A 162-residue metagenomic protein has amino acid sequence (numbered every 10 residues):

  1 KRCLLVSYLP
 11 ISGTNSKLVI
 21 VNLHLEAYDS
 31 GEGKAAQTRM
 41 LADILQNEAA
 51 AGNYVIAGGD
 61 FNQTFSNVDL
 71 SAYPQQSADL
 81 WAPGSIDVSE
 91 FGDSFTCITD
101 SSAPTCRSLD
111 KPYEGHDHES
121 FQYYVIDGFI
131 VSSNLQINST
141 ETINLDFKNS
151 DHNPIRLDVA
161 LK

Functional and structural regions predicted by a protein language model:
K1, S12-N15, A49-A50, S120-Y124 (+1 more regions): Extracellular/periplasmic catalytic domains that process cell-envelope and extracellular macromolecules
K1-K17, L23-L25, I143: Structured beta-strand-rich core segments of catalytic domains in phosphoester-bond hydrolases
C3-L5, V19, G128, N153-I155: Short beta-strand micro-motifs in enzyme catalytic cores
V6-G13, V131-S133, S150, L157-K162: Active-site beta-strand termini and strand-to-loop segments that position acidic
L23-L25, G59-F61, N153: Active-site metal-binding loops of divalent metal-dependent hydrolases
S30-G33, F147-D151: Solvent-exposed loop/turn segments connecting transmembrane beta-strands in outer-membrane beta-barrel proteins
S30-N134: Metal-dependent phosphoesterases centered on the DNase I-like endonuclease/exonuclease/phosphatase
L135-L145: Low-complexity, intrinsically disordered Gly/Pro/Thr-rich segments
